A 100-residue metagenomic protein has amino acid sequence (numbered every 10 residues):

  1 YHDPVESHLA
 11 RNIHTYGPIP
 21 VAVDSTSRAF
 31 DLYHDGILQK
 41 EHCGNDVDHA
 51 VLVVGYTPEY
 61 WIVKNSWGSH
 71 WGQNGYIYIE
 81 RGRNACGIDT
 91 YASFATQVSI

Functional and structural regions predicted by a protein language model:
Y1-I62, S69-I100: Predominantly the structural core of cysteine protease catalytic domains
